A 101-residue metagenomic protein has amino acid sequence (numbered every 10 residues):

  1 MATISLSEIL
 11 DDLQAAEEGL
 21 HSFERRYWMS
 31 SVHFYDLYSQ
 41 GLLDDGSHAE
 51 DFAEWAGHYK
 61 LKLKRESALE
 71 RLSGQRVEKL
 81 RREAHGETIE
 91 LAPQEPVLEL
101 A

Functional and structural regions predicted by a protein language model:
M1-A101: Extended, charge-rich alpha-helical interface modules
